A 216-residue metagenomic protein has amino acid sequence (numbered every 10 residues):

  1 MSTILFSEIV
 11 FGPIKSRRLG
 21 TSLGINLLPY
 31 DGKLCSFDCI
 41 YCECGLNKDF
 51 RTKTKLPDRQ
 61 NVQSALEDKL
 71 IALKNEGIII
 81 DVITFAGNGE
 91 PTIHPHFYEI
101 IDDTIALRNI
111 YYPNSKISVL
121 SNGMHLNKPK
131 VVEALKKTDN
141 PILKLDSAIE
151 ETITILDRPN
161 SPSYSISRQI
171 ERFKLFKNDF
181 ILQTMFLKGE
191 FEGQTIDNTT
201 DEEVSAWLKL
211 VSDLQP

Functional and structural regions predicted by a protein language model:
M1-R18, I71-K74, G193-P216: Auxiliary Fe-S-binding modules of radical SAM enzymes
L19-N61: Canonical Radical SAM [4Fe-4S] cluster-binding loop centered on the CxxxCxxC motif and its immediate flanking residues
S22-G24, V82, I142, I181: Short hydrophobic-acidic sequence motifs that mark active-site Asp/Glu residues
L27, F85-G87, T184: Short glycine-centered, acidic/aromatic-flanked micro-motifs in structured strand/loop junctions that mark active-site
G32, E90-P91: Short strand->helix junction
G45-V82, H96-E99: Conserved alpha-helical substructure of the radical SAM core
T84-E90, N122: Glycine-rich beta-strand-to-loop/alpha-helix junction loops that act as flexible
I93-Q215: Conserved AdoMet/S-adenosylmethionine-binding subsite of the radical SAM
